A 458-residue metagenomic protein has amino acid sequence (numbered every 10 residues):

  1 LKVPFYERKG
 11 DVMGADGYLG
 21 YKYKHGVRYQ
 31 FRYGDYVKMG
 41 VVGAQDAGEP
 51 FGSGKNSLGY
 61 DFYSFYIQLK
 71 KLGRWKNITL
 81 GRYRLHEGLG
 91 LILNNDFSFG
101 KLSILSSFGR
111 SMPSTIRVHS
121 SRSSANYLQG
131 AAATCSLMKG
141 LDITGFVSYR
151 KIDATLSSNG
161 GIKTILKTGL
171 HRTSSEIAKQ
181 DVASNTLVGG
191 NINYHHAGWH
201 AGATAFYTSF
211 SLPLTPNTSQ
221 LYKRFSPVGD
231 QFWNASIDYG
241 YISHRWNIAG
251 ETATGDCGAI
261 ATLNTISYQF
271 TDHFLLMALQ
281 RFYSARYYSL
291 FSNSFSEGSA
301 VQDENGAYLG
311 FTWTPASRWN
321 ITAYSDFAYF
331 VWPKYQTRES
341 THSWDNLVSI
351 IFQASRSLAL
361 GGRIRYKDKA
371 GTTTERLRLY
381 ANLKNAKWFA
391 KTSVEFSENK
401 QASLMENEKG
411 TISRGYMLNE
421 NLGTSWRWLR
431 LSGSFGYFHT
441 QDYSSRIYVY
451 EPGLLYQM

Functional and structural regions predicted by a protein language model:
L1, E7-K24, N94-F97, W319: Outer-membrane beta-barrel biogenesis signature
L1-A15, F31, D35-V41, I78 (+2 more regions): Transmembrane beta-strand segments of Gram-negative outer membrane beta-barrel proteins
G14-K22, A183-N185, G190-N217, R224-M458: Exposed, low-structure sequence patches enriched in small/polar residues
G26-R28: Conserved, well-structured core domains of diverse proteins
F31, V37, Q45-G48, K55-S114 (+3 more regions): Outer membrane beta-barrel
G88-G90, T144-G145, D153-L156, G202 (+2 more regions): Short helix/loop capping segments that flank catalytic or ligand/cofactor-binding pockets
F99-S111, S157-S174, P452-M458: Surface-exposed loop/turn segments flanking beta-strands in extracellular/periplasmic regions
A125-S174, D181-A183, L187-N193: Aromatic- and glycine-enriched pocket-lining scaffold segments that form the walls of small-molecule binding clefts
